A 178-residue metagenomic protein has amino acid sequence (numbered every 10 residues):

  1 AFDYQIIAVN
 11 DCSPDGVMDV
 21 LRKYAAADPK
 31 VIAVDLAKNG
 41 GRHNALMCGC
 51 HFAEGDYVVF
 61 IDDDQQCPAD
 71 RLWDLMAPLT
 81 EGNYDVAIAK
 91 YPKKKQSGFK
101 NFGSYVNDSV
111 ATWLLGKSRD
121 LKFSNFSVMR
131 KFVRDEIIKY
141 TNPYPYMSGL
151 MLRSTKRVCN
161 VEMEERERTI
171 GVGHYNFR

Functional and structural regions predicted by a protein language model:
F2-C12, V34-D35: Short beta-strand/loop segment that forms part of the nucleotide-sugar
Y4, K30-I32, Y84: Short, conserved active-site loop motifs that form the nucleotide-linked donor/cofactor pocket
N10-D19, Q65-Q66: A conserved acidic beta->alpha catalytic loop
G16, V20-K23, C48, D74: Alpha-helical transmission elements in cytosolic ATPase-linked domains
A37-K38, R42-F52, Y57, A69-P145 (+1 more regions): Acceptor/aglycone-binding surface of glycosyltransferases and processive sugar-polymer synthases
C159-E165: Catalytic beta-strand/loop signature of glycosyltransferases that borders the donor
